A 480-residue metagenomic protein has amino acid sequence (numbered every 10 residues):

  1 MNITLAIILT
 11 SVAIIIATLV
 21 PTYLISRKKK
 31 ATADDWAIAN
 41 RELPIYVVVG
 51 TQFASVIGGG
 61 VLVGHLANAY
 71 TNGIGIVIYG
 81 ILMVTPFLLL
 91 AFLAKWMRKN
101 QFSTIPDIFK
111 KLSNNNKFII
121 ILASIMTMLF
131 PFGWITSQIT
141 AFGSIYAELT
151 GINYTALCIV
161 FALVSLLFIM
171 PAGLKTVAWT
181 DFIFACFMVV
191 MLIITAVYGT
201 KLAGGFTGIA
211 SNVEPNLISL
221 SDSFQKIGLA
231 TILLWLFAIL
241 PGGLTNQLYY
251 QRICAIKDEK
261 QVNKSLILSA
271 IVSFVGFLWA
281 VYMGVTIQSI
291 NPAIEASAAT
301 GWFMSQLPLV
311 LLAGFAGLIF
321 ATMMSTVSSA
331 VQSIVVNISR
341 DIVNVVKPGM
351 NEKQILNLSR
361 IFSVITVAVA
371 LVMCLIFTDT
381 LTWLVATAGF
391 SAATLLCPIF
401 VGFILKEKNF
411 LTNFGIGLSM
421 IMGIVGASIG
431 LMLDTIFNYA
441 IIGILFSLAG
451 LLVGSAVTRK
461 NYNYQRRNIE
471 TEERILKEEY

Functional and structural regions predicted by a protein language model:
M1-L62, I169-A172, A185, M191 (+2 more regions): Membrane-interface "cap" regions at the ends of multi-pass membrane proteins
P21-K29, P131-I135, I139, G143 (+8 more regions): Hydrophobic alpha-helical segments and their helix-loop junctions in multi-pass secondary transporters
S26-K29, F437-Y480: Terminal cytosolic tails of multi-pass membrane transporters, especially the segment immediately following the final
A37-S103, F237, Y249-Q251, D258-P292 (+1 more regions): Membrane-interface helix-loop-helix modules in multi-pass membrane proteins
I45-Q52, V84-L89, N115-F130, V160-F161 (+3 more regions): Select transmembrane alpha-helical segments in multipass membrane proteins
I78, L82-I169, W235-I239, A321-S329: Helix-loop-helix module between adjacent transmembrane segments
L112-I121, S339-T378: Loop-to-transmembrane helix boundary motifs in multi-pass membrane proteins
I125-I135, F187-Y198, A230-L244, E259-S289 (+3 more regions): Selective recognition of specific alpha-helical transmembrane segments in multi-pass small-molecule
